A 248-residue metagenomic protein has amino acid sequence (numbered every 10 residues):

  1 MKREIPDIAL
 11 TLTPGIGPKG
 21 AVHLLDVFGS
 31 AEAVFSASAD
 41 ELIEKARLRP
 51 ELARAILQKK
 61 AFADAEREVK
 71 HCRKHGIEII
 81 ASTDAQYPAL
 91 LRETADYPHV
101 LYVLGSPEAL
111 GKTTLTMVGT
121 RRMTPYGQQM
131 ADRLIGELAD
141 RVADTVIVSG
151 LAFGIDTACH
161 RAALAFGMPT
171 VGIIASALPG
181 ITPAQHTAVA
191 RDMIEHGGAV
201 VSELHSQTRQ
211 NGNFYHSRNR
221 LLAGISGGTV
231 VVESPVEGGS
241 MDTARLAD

Functional and structural regions predicted by a protein language model:
M1-E4, R73, A81-D248: Glycine-biased, small-residue-rich flexible motifs in mid-sequence functional cores and linkers
M1-Q86: Short, small/acidic-rich helices and loops at N termini and domain boundaries of DNA replication/processing enzymes
